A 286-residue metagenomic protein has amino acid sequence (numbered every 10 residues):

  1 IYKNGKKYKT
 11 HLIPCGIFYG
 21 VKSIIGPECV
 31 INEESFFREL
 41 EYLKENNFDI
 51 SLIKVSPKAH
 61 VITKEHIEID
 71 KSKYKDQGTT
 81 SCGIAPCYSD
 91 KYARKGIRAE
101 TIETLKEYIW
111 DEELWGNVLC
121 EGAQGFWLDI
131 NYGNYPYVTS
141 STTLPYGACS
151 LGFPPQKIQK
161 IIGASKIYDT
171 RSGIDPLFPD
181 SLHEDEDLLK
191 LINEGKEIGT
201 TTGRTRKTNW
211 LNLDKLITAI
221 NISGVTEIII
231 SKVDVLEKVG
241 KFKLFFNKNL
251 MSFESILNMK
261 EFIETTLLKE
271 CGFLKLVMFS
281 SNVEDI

Functional and structural regions predicted by a protein language model:
I1-I286: Non-transmembrane, aqueous-exposed alpha-helical and coiled segments at domain scale
